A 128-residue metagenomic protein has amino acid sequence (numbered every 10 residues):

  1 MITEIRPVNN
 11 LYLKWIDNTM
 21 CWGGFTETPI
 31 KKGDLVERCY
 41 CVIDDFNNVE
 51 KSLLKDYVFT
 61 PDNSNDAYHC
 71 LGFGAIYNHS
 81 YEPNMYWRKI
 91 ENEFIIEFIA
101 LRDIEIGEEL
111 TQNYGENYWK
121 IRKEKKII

Functional and structural regions predicted by a protein language model:
M1-I128: Conserved catalytic SET/PR domain of SAM-dependent protein methyltransferases, capturing the structural core that binds
